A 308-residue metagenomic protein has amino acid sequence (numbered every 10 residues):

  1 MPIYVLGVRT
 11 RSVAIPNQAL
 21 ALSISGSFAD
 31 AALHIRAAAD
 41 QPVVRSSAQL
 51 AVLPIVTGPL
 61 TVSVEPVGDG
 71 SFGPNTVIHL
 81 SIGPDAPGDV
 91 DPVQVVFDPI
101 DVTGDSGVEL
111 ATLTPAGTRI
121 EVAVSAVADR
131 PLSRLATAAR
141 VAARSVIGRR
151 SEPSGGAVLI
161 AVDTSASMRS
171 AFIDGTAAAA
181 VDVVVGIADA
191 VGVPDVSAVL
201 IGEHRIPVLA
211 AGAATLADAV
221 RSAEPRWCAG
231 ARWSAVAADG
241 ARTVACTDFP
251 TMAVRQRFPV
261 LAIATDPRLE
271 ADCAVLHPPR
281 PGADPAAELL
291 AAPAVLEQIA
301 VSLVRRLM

Functional and structural regions predicted by a protein language model:
P2-L110: Beta-strand-enriched, solvent-exposed domains that form extended recognition/catalytic surfaces
P2-Y4, P16, A31, P250-M308: Von Willebrand factor type A / integrin I
S25-S27, T164, A245-P250, I263-P267: Structural motif
G107-V158: Negatively charged sequence features
E152-T176, T247-D248: MIDAS-like acidic motif and immediate structural context at the N-terminus of von Willebrand factor A/I domains
S165-R169, H204-V208, F249-V254, P267-L269: Short acidic, S/G/P-rich loop/turn micro-motifs used as interaction or catalytic elements
A166-D195: …and closely analogous acidic/polar surface helices at protein-protein or active-site interfaces in A-domain-like
I206-A241: Von Willebrand factor
